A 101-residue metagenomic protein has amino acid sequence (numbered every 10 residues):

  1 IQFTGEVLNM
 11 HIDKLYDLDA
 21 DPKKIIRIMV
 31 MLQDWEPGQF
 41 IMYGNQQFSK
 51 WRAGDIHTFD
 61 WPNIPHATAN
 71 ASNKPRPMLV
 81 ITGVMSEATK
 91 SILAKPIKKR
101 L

Functional and structural regions predicted by a protein language model:
I1-D60: Catalytic core of non-heme Fe(II) oxygenases with the double-stranded beta-helix
D34-L101: Catalytic core of Fe(II)/2-oxoglutarate
